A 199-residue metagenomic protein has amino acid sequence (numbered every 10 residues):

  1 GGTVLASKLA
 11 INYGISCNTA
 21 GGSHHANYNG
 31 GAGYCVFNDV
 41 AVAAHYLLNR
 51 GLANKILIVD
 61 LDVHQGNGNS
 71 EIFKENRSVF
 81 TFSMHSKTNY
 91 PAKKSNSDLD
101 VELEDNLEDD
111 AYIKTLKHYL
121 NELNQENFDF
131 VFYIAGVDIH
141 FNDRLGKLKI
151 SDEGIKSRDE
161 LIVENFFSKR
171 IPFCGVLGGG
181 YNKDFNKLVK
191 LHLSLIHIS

Functional and structural regions predicted by a protein language model:
G1-S199: A general "terminal functional-core" signal
